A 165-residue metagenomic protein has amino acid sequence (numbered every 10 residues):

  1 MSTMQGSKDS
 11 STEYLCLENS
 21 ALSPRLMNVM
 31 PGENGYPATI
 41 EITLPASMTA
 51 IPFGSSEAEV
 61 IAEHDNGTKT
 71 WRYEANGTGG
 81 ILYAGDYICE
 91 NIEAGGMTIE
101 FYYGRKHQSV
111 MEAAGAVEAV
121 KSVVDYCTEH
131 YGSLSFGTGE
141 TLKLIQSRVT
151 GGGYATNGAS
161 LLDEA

Functional and structural regions predicted by a protein language model:
M1-A84: Extended, low-hydrophobicity, Ser/Thr/Pro/Gly-biased non-transmembrane segments
N19, C89-E90: N-terminal hydrophobic signal/anchor transmembrane helix of membrane proteins
F53-S55, D65-G67, A84-C89, A114-A116 (+1 more regions): Surface-exposed beta-strand edges and their flanking turn/coil or helix-capping segments
E90-A165: Juxtacatalytic substrate-recognition/specificity segment
